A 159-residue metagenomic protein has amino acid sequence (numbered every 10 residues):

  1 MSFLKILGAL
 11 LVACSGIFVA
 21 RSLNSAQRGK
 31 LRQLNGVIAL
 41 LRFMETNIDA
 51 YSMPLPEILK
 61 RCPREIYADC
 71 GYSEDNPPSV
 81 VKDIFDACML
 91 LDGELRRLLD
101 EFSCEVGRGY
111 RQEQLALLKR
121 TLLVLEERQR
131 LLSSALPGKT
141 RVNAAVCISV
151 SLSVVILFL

Functional and structural regions predicted by a protein language model:
S2-S73: Juxtamembrane/interface alpha-helical elements of multi-pass membrane proteins
L7-G16, S133-L159: Bilayer-spanning, highly hydrophobic alpha-helical transmembrane segments
K30-Q33, L55, P77, L95 (+1 more regions): Residue-level recognition of alpha-helical structural elements
L34-V37, L99, L118: Hydrophobic packing residues in well-ordered alpha-helices of helical domains and bundles
A39, F43-T46, C104, R120-E127: Short amphipathic alpha-helical coupling elements at transmembrane boundaries
C62-L90: Extracytoplasmic ligand-binding sensor domains of the Cache superfamily
K82-Q112: Short, non-transmembrane cytosolic segments of multipass membrane proteins
G107-S149: Membrane-interface, cytosolic juxtamembrane amphipathic helix immediately N-terminal to a transmembrane helix, enriched
